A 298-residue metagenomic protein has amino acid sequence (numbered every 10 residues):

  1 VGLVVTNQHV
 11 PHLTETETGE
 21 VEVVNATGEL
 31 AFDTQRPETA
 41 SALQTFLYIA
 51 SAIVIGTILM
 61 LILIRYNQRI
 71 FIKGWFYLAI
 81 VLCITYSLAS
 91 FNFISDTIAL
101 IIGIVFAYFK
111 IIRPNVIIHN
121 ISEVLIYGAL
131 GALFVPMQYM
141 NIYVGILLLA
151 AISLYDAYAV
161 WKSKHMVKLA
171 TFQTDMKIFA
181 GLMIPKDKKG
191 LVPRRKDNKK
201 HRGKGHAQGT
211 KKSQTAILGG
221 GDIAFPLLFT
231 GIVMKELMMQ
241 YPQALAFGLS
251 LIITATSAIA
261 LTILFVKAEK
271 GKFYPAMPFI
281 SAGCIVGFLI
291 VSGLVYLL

Functional and structural regions predicted by a protein language model:
V1-L298: A membrane-topology feature that recognizes alpha-helical transmembrane segments and their immediate juxtamembrane
